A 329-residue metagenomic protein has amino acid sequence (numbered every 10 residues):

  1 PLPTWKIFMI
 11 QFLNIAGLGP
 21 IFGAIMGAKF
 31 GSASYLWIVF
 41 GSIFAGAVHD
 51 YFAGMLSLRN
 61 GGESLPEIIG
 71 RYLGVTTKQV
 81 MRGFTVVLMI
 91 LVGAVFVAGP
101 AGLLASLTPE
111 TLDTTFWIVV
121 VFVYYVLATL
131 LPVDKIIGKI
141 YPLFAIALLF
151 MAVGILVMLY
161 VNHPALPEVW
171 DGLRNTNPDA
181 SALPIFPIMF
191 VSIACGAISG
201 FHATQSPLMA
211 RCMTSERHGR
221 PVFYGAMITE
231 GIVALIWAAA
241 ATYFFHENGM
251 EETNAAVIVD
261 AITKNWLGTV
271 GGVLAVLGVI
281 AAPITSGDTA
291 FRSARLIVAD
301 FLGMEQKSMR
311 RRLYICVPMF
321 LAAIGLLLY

Functional and structural regions predicted by a protein language model:
P1-I21, I188, C212-H218: Membrane-interface "cap" regions at the ends of multi-pass membrane proteins
P1-L2, M26, S32, V48-T77 (+3 more regions): Flexible loop linkers connecting adjacent transmembrane helices in multi-pass alpha-helical membrane transporters
L18-I25, I43, G61, L88-A101 (+2 more regions): Membrane-helix boundary/coupling elements in multi-pass transport proteins
K29, L56, E67, F96-T108 (+2 more regions): Membrane-water interface regions at transmembrane-helix termini and the short interhelical loops of multi-pass membrane
V75-Q79, T114-V119, G225-A234, T242 (+4 more regions): Loop-to-transmembrane helix boundary motifs in multi-pass membrane proteins
G93-V119, Y125-T129, L148-T176: Hydrophobic alpha-helical segments and their helix-loop junctions in multi-pass secondary transporters
P142-A145, M151-A203: Helix-loop-helix junctions that connect adjacent transmembrane segments in multi-pass membrane transporters
Y160-W170, Y224-A261: Extracellular/periplasmic helix-exit of transmembrane alpha-helices
